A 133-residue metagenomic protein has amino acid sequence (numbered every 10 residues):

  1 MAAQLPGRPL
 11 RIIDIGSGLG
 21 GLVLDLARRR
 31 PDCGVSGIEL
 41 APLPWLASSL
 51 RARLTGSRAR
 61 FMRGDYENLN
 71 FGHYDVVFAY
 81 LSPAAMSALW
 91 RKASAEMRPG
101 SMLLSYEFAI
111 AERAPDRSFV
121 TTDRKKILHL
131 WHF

Functional and structural regions predicted by a protein language model:
P9-G18: Conserved class I S-adenosyl-L-methionine
L19-P31: Conserved SAM-binding loop of SAM-dependent methyltransferases across substrates and taxa, primarily the Class I
G34-E39: Conserved SAM-binding motif I beta-strand of class I
W45: Short alpha-helix immediately C-terminal to the canonical SAM-binding loop
S48: Conserved SAM-binding loop
T55-Y66: Conserved SAM-binding strand-loop segment of SAM-dependent methyltransferases
Y74-S87: A short SAM/SAH-binding and catalytic strip from SAM-dependent methyltransferases
A85-F133: C-terminal substrate-binding/active-site "lid" region of AdoMet-derived donor-dependent transferases
